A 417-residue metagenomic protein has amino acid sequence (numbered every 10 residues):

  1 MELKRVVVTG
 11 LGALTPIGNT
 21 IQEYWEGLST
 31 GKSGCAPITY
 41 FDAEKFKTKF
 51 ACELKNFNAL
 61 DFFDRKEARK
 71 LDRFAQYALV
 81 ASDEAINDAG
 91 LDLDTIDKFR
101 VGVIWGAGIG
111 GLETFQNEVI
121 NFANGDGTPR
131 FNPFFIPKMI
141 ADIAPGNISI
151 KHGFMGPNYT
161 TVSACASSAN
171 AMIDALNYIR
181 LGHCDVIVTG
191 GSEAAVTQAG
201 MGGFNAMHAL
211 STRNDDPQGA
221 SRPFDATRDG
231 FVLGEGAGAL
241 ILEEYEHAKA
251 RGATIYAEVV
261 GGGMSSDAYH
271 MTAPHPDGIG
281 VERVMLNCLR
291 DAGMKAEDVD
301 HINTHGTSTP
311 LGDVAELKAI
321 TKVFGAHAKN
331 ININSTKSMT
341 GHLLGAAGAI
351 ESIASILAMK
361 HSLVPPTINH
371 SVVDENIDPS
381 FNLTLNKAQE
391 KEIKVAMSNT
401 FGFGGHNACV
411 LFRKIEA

Functional and structural regions predicted by a protein language model:
M1-E67, E246-Y256, I353-I368, R413-A417: ACP-dependent fatty acid/polyketide chain-elongation machinery
M1-V8, D97-K98, A292-D298, K329 (+1 more regions): Flexible, low-complexity linker/loop segments at domain and module junctions
R5-T9, A36, D215-A292, H301 (+1 more regions): Condensing-enzyme catalytic core mediating Claisen C-C bond formation in acyl metabolism
V8, E23-Y24, S29-S163, S192-M201 (+1 more regions): Conserved beta-ketoacyl condensing-enzyme motif
Q22-G27, E113-T128, Y178-L181, M201-N214 (+3 more regions): A glycine- and small-aliphatic-rich helix-loop capping segment at beta-alpha/alpha-beta transitions that lines
A78-L91, A144-P145, S149-H152, N158-E193 (+4 more regions): Active-site-proximal alpha-helical scaffold in enzymes
G125-N132, I173, N177, E193-A250 (+2 more regions): Glycine-/small-residue-rich "gating" segment that lines the acyl/pantetheine channel and substrate pocket
H183-D229, G262-P276, G306-D313, N330-F381: Acyl-CoA/ACP chain-elongation machinery
